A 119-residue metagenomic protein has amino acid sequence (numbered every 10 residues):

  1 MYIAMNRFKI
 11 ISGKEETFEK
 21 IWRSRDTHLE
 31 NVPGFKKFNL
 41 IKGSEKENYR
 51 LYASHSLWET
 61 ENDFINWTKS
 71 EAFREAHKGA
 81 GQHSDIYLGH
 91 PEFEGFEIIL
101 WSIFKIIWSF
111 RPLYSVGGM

Functional and structural regions predicted by a protein language model:
Y2, N39-L51, K78-L113: Glycine-rich beta-strand-turn "strand-cap" elements at beta-sheet edges
Y2-F8, N39-S70: Short, well-ordered beta-strand segments in beta-rich or mixed alpha/beta enzyme and ligand-binding folds
N6-F8, E15-V32: N-terminal first-folded block
I10-S12, T60, E97-L100: Non-catalytic surface loops within mature trypsin-like serine protease
K14-F18, D63-N66: Short, conserved charged micro-motifs
H28-K36, L57-E94: An amphipathic, aromatic/His-enriched active-site/gating alpha helix that lines ligand/cofactor pockets
